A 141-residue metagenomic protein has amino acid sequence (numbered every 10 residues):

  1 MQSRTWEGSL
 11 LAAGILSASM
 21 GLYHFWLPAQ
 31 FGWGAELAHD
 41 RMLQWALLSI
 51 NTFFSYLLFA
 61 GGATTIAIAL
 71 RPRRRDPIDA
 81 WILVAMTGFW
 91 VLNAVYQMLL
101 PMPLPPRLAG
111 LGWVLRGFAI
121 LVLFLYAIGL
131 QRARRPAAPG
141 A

Functional and structural regions predicted by a protein language model:
M1-S17: Cytosolic juxtamembrane helix and N-cap/initiation of the first transmembrane helix
Q2-S3, G62-A80, P101-L104, A133: Juxtamembrane helix-break-helix junctions at the cytosolic face of small multi-pass alpha-helical membrane proteins
L10, D76-A85: Membrane-interfacial loop-to-transmembrane alpha-helix junctions, especially the N-terminal start
I15, S19-G21, F25-P28, M42-R71 (+1 more regions): Core segments of alpha-helical transmembrane spans in multipass integral membrane proteins
G32-L43, P139-A141: Cytosolic, membrane-interface loops and tails of multi-pass inner-membrane proteins
L37-A46, I78, L104-R116: Non-cytosolic membrane-interface motifs at loop->transmembrane helix junctions
A94-G112, L130-R132: Membrane-helix boundary connector in multi-pass membrane proteins
A119-G140: Membrane-water interface at the C-terminal end of transmembrane alpha helices
